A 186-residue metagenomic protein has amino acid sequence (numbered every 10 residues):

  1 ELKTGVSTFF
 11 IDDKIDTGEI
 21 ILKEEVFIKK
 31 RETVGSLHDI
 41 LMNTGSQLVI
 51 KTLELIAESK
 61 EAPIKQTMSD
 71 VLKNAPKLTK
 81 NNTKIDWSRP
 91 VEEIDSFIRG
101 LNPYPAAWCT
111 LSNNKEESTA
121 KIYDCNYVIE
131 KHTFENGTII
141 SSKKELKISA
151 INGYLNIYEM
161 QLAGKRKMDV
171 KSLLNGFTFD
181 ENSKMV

Functional and structural regions predicted by a protein language model:
E1-N74, T79-N81: Donor/substrate-binding cores of folate-linked one-carbon enzymes
S69-V186: Internal anion-binding site segments
